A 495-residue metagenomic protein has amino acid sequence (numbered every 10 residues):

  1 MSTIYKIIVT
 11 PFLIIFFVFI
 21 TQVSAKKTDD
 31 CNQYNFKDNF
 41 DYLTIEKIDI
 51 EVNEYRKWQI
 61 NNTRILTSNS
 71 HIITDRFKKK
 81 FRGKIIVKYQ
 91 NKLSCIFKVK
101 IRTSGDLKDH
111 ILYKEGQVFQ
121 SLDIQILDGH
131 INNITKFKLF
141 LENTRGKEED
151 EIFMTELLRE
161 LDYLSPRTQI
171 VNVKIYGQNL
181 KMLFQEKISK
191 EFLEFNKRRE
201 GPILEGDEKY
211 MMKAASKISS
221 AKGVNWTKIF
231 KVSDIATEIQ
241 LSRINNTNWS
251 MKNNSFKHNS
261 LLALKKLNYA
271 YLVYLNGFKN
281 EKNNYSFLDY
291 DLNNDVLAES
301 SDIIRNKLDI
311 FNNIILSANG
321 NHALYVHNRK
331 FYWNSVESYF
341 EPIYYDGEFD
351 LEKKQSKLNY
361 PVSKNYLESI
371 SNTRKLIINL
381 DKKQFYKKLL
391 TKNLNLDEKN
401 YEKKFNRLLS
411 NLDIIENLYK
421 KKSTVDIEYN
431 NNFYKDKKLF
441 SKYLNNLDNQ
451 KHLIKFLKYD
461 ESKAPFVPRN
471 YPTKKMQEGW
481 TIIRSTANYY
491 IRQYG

Functional and structural regions predicted by a protein language model:
M1-I7: Positively charged n-region of N-terminal signal peptides that target proteins for export
T10-F19: Bacterial N-terminal signal peptides
S24-G495: Phosphate/dinucleotide-binding and metal-coordinating scaffold of catalytic cores in nucleotide-dependent enzymes
